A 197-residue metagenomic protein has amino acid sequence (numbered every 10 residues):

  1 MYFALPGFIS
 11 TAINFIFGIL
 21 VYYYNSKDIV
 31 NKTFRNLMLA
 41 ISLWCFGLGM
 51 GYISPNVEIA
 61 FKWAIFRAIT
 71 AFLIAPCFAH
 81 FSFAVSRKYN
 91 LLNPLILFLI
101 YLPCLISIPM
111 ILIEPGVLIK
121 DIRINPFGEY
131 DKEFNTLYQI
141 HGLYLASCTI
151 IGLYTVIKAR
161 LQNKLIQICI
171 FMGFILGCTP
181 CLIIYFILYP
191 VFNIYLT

Functional and structural regions predicted by a protein language model:
M1-I16, N25-G116, K132-I150, F174 (+1 more regions): Individual alpha-helical transmembrane segments in multi-pass integral membrane proteins
A4, R35, G142, Y154-T197: Interfacial "cap-and-anchor" motif at the non-cytosolic start of specific transmembrane alpha-helices
G18-I19, G49, F81, C178 (+1 more regions): Alpha-helical transmembrane segments of multipass membrane proteins
I19-S26, I53-S54, I157-R160, F186: Secondary-structure edge/capping motif, primarily at the C-terminal ends of alpha-helices and the immediately following
V21-Y24, I108-L112, C181-Y189: Hydrophobic alpha-helical transmembrane segments
S82-N90, I122-R123, L153-I166: Cytoplasmic membrane-interface regions of multi-pass membrane proteins
L118-E129: Membrane-interface helix termini and inter-helical loops of multi-pass transporters
